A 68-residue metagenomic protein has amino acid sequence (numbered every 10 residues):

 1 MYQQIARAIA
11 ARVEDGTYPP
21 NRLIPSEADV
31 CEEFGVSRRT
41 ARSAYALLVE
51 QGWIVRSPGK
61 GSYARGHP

Functional and structural regions predicted by a protein language model:
M1-V36, R42-V55, K60, G66-P68: Extreme N-terminal segment that seeds HTH/winged-HTH DNA-binding domains in transcriptional regulators
